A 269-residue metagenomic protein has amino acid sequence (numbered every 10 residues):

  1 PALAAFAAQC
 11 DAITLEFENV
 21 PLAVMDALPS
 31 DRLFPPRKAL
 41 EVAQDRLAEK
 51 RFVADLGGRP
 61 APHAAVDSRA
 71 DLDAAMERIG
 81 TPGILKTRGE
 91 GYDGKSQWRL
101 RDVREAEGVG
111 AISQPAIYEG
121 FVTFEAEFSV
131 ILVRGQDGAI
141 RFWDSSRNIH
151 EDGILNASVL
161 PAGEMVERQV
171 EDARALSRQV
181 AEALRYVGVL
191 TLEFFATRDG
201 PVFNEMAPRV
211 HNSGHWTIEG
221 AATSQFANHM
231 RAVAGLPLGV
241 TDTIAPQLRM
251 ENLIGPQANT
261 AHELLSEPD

Functional and structural regions predicted by a protein language model:
A2-A74, R78-I79, E90-G91: Conserved N-proximal alpha/beta basic substrate-recognition cap immediately N-terminal to, or forming the N-lobe
L72-A74, E105-E107, A258-E263: Short, conserved charged micro-motifs
M76-L85, A126: Acidic/histidine-enriched active-site and ligand-binding environments that engage anionic O-linkages
S96-L192, A196-R198: Internal nucleotide-binding/catalytic subdomain
E171-L192, A207-P256: Active-site "cap" helix and flanking loop/linker of ATP-utilizing ligase/carboxylase catalytic domains
G200-V202: Conserved protein kinase catalytic/activation segment
D269: C-terminal binding/interaction regions
